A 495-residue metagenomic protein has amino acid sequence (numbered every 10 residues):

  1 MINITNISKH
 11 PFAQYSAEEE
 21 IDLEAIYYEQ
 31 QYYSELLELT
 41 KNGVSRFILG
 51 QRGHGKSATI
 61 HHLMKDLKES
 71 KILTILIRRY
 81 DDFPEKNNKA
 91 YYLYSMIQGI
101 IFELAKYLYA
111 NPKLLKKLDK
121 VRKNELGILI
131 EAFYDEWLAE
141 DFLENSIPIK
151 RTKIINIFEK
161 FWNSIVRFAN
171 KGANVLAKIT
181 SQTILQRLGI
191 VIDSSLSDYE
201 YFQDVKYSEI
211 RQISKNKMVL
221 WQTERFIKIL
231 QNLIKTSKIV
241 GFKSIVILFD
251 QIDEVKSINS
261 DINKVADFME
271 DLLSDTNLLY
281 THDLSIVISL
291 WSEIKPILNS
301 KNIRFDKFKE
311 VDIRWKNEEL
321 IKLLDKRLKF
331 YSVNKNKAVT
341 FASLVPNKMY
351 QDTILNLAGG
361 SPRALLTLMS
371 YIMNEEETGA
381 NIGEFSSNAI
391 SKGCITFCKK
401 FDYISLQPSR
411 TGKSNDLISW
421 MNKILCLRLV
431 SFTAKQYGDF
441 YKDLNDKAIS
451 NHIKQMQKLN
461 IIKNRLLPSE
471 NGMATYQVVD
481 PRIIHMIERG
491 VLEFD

Functional and structural regions predicted by a protein language model:
M1-K86, A90, Y94, L115 (+1 more regions): Walker A/P-loop-proximal flanking segment of P-loop NTPase domains
Q51-H54, A58-I245, K447-A448, I461-I462: P-loop NTPase nucleotide-binding core
L118-F142, I147, L328-S387: Conserved AAA+ ATPase small/helical "lid" subdomain
E209, S214-M349, L357, I483: The catalytic "switch" region of P-loop NTPases
N356, G360-D446: Winged-helix-like regulatory helical subdomains adjacent to P-loop NTPase cores
K442-L459, N464: Short amphipathic alpha-helical interaction segments
L466-A474: Short, Lys/Arg-rich nucleic-acid/phosphate-binding segment
A474-D495: Short, amphipathic alpha-helical interaction segments positioned at domain boundaries
